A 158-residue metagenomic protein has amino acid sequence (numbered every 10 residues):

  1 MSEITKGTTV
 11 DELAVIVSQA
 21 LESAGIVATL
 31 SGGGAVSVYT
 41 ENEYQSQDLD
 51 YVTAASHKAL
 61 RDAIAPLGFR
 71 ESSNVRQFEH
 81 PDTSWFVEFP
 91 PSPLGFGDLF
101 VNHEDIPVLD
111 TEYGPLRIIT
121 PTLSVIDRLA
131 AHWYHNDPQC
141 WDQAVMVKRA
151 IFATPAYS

Functional and structural regions predicted by a protein language model:
M1-S158: Compositionally biased terminal segments of proteins
